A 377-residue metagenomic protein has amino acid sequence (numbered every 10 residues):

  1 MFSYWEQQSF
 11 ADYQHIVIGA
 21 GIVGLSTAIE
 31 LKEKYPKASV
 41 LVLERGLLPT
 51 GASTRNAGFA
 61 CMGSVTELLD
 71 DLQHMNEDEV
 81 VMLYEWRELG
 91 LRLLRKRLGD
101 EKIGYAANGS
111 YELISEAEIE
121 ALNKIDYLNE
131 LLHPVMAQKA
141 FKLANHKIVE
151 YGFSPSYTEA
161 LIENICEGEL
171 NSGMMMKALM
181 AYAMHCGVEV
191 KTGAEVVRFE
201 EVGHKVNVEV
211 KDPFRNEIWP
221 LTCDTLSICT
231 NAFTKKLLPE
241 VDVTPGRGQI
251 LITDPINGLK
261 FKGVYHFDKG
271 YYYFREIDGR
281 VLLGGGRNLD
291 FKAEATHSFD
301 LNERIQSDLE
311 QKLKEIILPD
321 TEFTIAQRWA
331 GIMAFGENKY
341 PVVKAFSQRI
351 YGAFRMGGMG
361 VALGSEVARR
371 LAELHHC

Functional and structural regions predicted by a protein language model:
M1-H15, E33-K34, A38: Extreme N-terminal leader/targeting segments of oxidoreductases
E33-R55: Glycine-rich FAD pyrophosphate-binding loop
G51, R55-E85: Glycine-rich active-site loop/strand segments that organize a redox cofactor
T66-L72, K96-A181, C186: Flavin (FAD/FMN) cofactor-binding and adjacent substrate-gating region of FAD-dependent oxidoreductase domains
Y157-C223: Helical element adjacent to the flavin cofactor pocket in flavoenzyme catalytic cores
C166, P319-C377: C-terminal catalytic lobe of FAD-dependent flavoproteins
V210-F261: Central helical "cap/lid" subdomain
L259-P341, A345-F346: Active-site lid/adjacent beta-loop-alpha segment flanking the redox-cofactor pocket in flavoenzymes
